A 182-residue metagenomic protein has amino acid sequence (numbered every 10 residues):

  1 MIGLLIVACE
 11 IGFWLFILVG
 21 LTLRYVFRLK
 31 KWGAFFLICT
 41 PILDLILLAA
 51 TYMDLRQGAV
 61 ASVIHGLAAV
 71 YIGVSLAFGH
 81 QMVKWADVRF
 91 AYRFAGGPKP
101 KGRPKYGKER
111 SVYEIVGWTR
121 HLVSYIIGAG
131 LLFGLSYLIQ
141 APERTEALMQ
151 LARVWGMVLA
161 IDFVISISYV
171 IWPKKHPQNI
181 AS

Functional and structural regions predicted by a protein language model:
M1-L47: Cytosolic-side membrane-entry/anchor segment at the start of a transmembrane helix
F13-F16, T40-A50, Y71, I127 (+1 more regions): Membrane-embedded alpha-helical transmembrane segments of multi-pass integral membrane proteins
F27-G73: Long, highly hydrophobic alpha-helical transmembrane signal-anchor segments
V60-Q81, R153-A160: Alpha-helical transmembrane segments
R89-K108: Juxtamembrane inter-helical linkers in multi-pass membrane proteins
K105-V123, M149: Membrane-water interface at loop-to-transmembrane-helix junctions
T119-T145: Alpha-helical transmembrane segments and their membrane-interface junctions in multi-pass membrane proteins
L138-S182: Alpha-helical transmembrane segments and their immediate juxtamembrane interface regions
